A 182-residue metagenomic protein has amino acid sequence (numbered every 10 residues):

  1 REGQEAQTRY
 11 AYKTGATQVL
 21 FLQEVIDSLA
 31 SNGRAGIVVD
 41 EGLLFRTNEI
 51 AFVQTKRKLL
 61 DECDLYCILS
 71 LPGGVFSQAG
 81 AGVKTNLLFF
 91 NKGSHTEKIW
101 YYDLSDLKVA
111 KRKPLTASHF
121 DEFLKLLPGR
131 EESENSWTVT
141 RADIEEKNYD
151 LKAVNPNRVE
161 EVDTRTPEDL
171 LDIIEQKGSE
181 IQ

Functional and structural regions predicted by a protein language model:
R1-Q182: A conserved structural/catalytic subdomain of Rossmann-like adenosyl-cofactor enzymes
